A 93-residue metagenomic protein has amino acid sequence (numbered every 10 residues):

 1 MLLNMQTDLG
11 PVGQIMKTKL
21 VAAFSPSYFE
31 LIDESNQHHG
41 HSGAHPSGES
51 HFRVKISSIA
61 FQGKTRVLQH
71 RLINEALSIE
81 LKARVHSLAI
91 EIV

Functional and structural regions predicted by a protein language model:
L2-V93: N-terminal, polar/charged subdomain of small-to-medium soluble alpha/beta proteins
